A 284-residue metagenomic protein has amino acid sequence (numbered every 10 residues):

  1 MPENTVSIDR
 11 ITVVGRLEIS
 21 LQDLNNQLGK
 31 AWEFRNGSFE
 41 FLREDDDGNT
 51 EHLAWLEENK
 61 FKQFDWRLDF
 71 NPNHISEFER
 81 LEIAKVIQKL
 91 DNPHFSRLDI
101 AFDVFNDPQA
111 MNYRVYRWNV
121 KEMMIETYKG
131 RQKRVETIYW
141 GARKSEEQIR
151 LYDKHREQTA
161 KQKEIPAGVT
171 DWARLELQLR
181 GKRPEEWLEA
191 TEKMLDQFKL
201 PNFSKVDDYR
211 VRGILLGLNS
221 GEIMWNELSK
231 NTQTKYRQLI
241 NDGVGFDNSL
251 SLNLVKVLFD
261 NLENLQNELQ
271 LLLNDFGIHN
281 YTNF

Functional and structural regions predicted by a protein language model:
M1-L228, D242-F284: Structured, helix-rich domain cores that form ligand/interaction pockets
Q233-Q238: Helix-turn-helix DNA-binding segment
